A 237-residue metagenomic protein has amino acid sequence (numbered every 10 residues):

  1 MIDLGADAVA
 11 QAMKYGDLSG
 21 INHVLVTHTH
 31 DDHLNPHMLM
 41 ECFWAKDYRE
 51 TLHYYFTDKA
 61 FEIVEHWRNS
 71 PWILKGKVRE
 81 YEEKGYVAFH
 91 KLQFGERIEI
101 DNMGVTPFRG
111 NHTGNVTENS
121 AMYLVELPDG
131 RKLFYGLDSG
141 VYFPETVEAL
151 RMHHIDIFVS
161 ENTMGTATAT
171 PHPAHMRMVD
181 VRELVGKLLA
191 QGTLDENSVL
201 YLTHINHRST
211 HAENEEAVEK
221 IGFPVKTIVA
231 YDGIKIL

Functional and structural regions predicted by a protein language model:
M1-G5, I21-D32, Y55-T57, F134-S139 (+3 more regions): Active-site neighborhood of phospho(di)ester-bond hydrolases with catalytic His/Asp-centered motifs
M1-T29, N35-D47, Y142-L150: Pre-active-site segment of Zn-dependent metallo-hydrolases
M1-Y15, A88-T146, I234-L237: Core dinuclear metal-dependent hydrolase active-site scaffold
V9-Q11, H37-C42, V64-W72, V179-L189: Short, well-ordered amphipathic alpha-helices
G16, C42-E50, S70-E82, L127-P128 (+1 more regions): Alpha-helix termini
I21-N22, E50-H53, E82-V87, E196-L200: Residue-level recognition of the N-termini of beta-strands and the immediately preceding loop/turn
H66-Y81, A212-V225: Short, aromatic/basic amphipathic alpha-helical patches
G140-I234: Cap/insert and terminal regions of metallo-dependent hydrolase folds
